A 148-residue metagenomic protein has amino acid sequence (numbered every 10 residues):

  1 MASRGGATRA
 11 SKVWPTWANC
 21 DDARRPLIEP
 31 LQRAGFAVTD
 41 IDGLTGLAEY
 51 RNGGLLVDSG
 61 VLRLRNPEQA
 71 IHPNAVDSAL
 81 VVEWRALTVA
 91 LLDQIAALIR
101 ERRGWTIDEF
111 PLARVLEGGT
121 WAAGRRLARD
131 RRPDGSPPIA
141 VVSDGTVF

Functional and structural regions predicted by a protein language model:
R4-F148: C-terminal structured domains
